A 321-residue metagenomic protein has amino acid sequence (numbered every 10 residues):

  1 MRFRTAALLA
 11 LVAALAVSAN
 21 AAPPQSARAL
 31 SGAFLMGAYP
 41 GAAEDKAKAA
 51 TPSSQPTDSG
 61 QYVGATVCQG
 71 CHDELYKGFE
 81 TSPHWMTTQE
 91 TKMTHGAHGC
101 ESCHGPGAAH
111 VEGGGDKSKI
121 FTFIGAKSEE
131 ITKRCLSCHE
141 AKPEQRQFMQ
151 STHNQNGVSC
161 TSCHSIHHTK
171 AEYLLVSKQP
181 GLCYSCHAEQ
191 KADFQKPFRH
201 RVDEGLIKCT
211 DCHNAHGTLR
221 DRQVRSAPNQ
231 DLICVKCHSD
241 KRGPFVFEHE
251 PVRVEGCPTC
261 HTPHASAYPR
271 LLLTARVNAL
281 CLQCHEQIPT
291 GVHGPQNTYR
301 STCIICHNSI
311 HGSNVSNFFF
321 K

Functional and structural regions predicted by a protein language model:
R2-T5, S18-K321: Short sequence/structural segments immediately N-terminal
A7-A16: Bacterial N-terminal signal peptides
